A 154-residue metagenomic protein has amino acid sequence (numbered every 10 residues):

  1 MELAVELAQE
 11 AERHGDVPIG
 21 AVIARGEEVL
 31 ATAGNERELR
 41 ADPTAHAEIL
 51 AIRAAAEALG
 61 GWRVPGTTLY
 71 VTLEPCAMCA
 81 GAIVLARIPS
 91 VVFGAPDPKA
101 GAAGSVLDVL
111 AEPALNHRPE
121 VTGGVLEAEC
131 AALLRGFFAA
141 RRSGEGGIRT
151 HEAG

Functional and structural regions predicted by a protein language model:
M1-A11, M78-G154: Zinc-dependent deaminase
I19-E27: Short beta-strand scaffold segments in enzyme catalytic cores
R25-G26, R53, P65: A cytosolic small-molecule/anion-sensing beta-strand core signal
L39-I49: A short, polar/charged loop-to-alpha-helix boundary motif
I49-A56: Glycine-rich oxoanion-binding loops at beta->alpha junctions
G61-L73: Immediate flanking context of iron-sulfur cluster ligation sites
